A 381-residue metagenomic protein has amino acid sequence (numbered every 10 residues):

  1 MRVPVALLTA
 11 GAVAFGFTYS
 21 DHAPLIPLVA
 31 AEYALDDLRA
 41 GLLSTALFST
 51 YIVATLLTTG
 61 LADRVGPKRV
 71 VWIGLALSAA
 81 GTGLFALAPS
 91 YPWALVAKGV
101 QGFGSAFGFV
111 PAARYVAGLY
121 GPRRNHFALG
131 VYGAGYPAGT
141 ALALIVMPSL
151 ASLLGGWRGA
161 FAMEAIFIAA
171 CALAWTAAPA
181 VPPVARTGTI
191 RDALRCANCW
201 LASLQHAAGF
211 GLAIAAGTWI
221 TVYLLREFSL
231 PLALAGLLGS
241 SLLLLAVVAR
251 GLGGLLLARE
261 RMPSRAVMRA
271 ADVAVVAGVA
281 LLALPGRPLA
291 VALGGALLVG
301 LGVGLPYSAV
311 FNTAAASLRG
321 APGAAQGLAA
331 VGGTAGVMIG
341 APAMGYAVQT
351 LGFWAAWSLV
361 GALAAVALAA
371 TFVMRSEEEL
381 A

Functional and structural regions predicted by a protein language model:
H22-A23, N198-L243, V247-G251: Extracytoplasmic gate region of multi-pass secondary transporters
V53-P89: Conserved MFS/SLC helix-loop-helix module at the cytosolic interface between two early adjacent transmembrane helices
A54-G66, A249-M262: Helix-to-loop junctions at the C-terminal end of transmembrane segments in multipass secondary transporters
A97-G135: Cytoplasmic helix-loop-helix junction between adjacent transmembrane helices in 12-TM secondary transporters
P122, F127, V131-T176: Helix-loop-helix hairpin linking two adjacent transmembrane segments in secondary transporters
A165-V184, A370-M374: C-terminal membrane-cytosol helix-exit motif in multi-pass small-molecule transporters
S264-V310: C-terminal transmembrane helical hairpin of 12-TM major facilitator-type secondary transporters
R319-F353: A late C-terminal transmembrane helix in Major Facilitator Superfamily
